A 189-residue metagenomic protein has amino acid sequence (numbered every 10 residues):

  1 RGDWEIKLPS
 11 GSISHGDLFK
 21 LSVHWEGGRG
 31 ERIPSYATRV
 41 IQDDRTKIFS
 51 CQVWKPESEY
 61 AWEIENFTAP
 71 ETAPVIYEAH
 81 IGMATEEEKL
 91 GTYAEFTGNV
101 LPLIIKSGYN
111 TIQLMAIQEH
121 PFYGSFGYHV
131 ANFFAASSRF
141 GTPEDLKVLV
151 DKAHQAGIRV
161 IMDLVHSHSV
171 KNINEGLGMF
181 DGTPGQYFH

Functional and structural regions predicted by a protein language model:
G2-E78, M83-E88: The feature marks proteins involved in alpha-glucan
I41, E59, E63-E71, H80-H189: Substrate-binding/active-site clefts of carbohydrate-active enzymes
